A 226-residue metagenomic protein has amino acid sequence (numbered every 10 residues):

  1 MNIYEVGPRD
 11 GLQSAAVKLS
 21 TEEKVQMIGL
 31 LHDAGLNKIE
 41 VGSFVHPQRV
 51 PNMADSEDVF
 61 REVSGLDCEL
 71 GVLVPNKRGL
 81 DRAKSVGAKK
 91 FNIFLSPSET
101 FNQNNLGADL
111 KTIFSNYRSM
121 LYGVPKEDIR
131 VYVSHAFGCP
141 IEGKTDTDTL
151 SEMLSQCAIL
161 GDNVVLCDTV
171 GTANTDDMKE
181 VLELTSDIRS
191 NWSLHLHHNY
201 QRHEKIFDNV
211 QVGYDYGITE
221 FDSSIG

Functional and structural regions predicted by a protein language model:
M1-F44, V50-D67, I159: Conserved N-terminal beta1-alpha1 strand-loop-helix module at the mouth
Y4-V25, C68-K77, N102-G107, H135-D148 (+1 more regions): Active-site mouth loops of central-metabolism enzymes
Y4-V6, K89-S98, R130-S134, G217-G226: Non-cysteine beta-strand/loop elements that form the S-adenosyl-L-methionine
G11, L31, A83, F91 (+2 more regions): Conserved, mostly hydrophobic/aromatic
N37-V63, L95-D109, H135-E142, V165-T175 (+1 more regions): Glycine-rich, proline-tolerant flexible connector loops at the mouths of alpha/beta enzymes
R49-V72, K111-R130, Q156-C157, M178-L194: Alpha-helix-loop-beta-strand connector modules within alpha/beta enzyme cores
P97-C167: Conserved anion-binding
C167-G226: Catalytic alpha/beta core domains of metabolic enzymes, predominantly
